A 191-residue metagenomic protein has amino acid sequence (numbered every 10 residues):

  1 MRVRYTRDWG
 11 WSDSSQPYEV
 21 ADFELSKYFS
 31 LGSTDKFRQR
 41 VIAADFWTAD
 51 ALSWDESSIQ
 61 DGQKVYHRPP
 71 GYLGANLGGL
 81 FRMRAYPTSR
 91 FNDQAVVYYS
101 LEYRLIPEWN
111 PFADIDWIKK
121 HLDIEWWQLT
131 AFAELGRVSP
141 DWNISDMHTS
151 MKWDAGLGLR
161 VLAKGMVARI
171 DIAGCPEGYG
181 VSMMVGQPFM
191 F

Functional and structural regions predicted by a protein language model:
M1-G10, M83-T88, A131-G136, M166-P176: Transmembrane beta-strand segments that form the barrel wall of outer-membrane beta-barrel proteins
M1-L122: C-terminal outer-membrane beta-barrel translocator/porin domains of Gram-negative envelope proteins and their
R2, V41-D45, S100, Q128-F132 (+2 more regions): Residue-level detector of the transmembrane beta-barrel scaffold of outer-membrane proteins
D8-P17, S89-V96, T149-K152, I170-V185: Solvent-exposed loop/turn segments connecting transmembrane beta-strands in outer-membrane beta-barrel proteins
G32-D35, E108-P111, V161-R169, F191: Repeated loop/turn-to-beta-strand initiation elements of outer-membrane beta-barrel proteins
D55, E102-N110, D116, K120-A155: Outer-membrane beta-barrel transmembrane domain signature
M151, A155-K164, A173: Internal helix-turn-beta structural module
L159-A163, G178-F191: Outer-membrane beta-barrel "beta-signal"
